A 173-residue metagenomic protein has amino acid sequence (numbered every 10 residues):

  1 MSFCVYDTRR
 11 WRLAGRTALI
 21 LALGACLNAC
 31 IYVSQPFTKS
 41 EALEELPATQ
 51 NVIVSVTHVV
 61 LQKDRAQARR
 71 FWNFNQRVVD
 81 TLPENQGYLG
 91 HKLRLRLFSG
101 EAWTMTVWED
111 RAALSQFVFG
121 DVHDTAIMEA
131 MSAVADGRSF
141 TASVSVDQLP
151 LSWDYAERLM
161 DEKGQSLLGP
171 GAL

Functional and structural regions predicted by a protein language model:
M1-W11: N-terminal secretory signal peptides that target proteins for export/translocation
C4, L19-I20, C30: Detector for intrinsically disordered, low-structure N-terminal pre-sequences
R12-L23: Sec-dependent N-terminal signal peptides
L23-E101, S115, T141-L173: Short S/T/G/P-rich N-terminal loop/turn motif that feeds into the first structured element of a domain
I31-S34, R111-F140: An amphipathic, aromatic/His-enriched active-site/gating alpha helix that lines ligand/cofactor pockets
